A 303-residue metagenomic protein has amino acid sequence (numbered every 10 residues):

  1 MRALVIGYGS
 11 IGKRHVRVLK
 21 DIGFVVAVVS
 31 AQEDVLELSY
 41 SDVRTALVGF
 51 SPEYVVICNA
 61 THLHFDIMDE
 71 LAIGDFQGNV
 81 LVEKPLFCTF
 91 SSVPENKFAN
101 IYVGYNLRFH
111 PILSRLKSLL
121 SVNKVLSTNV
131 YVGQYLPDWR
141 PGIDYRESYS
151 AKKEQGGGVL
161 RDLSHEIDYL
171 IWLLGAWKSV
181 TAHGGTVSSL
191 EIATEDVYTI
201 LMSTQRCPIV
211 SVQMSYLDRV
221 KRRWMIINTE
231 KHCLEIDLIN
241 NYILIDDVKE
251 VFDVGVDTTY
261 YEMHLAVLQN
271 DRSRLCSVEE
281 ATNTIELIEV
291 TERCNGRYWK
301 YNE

Functional and structural regions predicted by a protein language model:
M1-L36, F50: N-terminal Rossmann-like dinucleotide-binding module
R2, V25-A27, N79, N100 (+1 more regions): Residues at the starts of beta-strands that form the adenosine-phosphate
E37-S51: Short acidic low-complexity segments
Y54-I57, F65-R108: Beta-strand-loop-alpha-helix segment that lines the small-molecule cofactor/substrate pocket of alpha/beta enzymes
Y54-N59, D69-A72, Q205, A266-E303: C-terminal helix-rich "cap/oligomerization" subdomain common to oxidoreductases
H110-T181, S188: Predominantly a Rossmann-like dinucleotide-binding segment in NAD(P)-dependent oxidoreductases
R161, I167-N240, H264-D271: Contiguous beta-strand/loop segments that form the cofactor/metal-binding neighborhood of enzyme cores
L238, F252-L265, C276: Active-site loop of classical SDR/Rossmann-like NAD(P)-dependent oxidoreductases, centered on the catalytic Tyr-X3-Lys
